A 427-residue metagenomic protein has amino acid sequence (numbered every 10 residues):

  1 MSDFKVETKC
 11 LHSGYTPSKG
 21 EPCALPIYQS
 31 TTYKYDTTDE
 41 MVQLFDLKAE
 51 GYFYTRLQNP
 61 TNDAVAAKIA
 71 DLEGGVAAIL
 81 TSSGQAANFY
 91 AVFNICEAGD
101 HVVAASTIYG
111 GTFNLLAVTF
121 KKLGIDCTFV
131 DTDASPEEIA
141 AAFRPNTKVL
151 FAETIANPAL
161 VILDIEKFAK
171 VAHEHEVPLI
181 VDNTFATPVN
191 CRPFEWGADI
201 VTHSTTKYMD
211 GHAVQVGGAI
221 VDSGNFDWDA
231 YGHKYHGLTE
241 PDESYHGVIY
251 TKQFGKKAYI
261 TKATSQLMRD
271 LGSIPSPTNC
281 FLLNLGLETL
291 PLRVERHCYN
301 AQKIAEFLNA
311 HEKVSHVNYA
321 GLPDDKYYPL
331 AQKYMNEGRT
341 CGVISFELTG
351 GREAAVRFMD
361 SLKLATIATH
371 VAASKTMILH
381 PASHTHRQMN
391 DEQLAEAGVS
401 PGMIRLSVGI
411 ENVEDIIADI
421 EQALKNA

Functional and structural regions predicted by a protein language model:
M1-N59, A67: N-terminal "arm"/small-domain region of PLP-dependent enzymes with the aminotransferase-like
E7-T16, A78-A310, N318: Conserved PLP-enzyme active-site core in the AAT-like
Y15, Q29-Y35, G224-N225, L287-T289 (+6 more regions): Glycine-rich beta-alpha junction loops
T37-F89, G111-T119: Conserved N-terminal alpha-helix of the aminotransferase class I/II PLP-enzyme fold
G74, N146, K313-H316, L364 (+1 more regions): Glycine-centered tight turns that cap/initiate beta-strands
A117-V118, D126-C127, P145-K148, D360 (+1 more regions): PLP-dependent enzyme catalytic core of the Aspartate aminotransferase-like
L271-I274, T278-C280, L285, T289 (+6 more regions): Conserved small-domain helix->loop->beta segment predominantly found in fold-type I
